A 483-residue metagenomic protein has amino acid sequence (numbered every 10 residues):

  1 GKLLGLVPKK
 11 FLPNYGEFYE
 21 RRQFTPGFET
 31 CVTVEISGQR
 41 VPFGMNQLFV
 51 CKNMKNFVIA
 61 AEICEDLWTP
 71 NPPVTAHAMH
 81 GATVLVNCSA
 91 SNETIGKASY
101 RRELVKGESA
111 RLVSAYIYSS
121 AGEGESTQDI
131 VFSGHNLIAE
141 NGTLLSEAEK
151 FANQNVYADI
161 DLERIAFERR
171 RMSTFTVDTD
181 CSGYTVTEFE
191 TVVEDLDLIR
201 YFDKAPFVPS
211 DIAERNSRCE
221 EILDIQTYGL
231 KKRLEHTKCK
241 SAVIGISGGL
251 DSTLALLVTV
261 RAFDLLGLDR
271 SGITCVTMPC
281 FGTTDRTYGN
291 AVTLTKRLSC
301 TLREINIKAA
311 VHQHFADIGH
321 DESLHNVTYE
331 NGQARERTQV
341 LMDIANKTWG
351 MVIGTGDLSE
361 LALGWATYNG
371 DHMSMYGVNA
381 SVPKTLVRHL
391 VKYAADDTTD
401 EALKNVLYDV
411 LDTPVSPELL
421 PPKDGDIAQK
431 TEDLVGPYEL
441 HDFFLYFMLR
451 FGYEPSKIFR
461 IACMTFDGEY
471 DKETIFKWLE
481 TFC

Functional and structural regions predicted by a protein language model:
K2-G245, R261-R270, L302: Enzyme catalytic cores with a strong preference for nitrogen-chemistry domains
K9-N46, K52-M54, L67-P70, M79-T83 (+3 more regions): Active-site adenylate/phosphate-handling loop in enzymes that bind or generate adenylated species
V86, K240-I246, L250-V292: ATP-dependent adenylation/pyrophosphate-handling site
S99-L104, V131-H135, V258-A262, N290-L294 (+2 more regions): Short secondary-structure boundary/capping segments
R111-L112, T143, R233-T237, R261-I273 (+7 more regions): Secondary-structure transition/capping motifs at alpha-helix termini and the adjoining loop/turn into the next element
A139, T143-L145, G350-V352, G356-C483: Mid-to-C-terminal catalytic subdomains of enzymes that bind/position adenosyl phosphate moieties or nucleic-acid
N155-Y157, E188-P206, L268-T328, A334 (+2 more regions): A conserved beta-strand->alpha-helix junction
A213-R218, P279-T283, T328-G332, S374-V382 (+1 more regions): Short, contiguous acidic/charged loop-to-helix segments that flank catalytic cores in large enzymes
